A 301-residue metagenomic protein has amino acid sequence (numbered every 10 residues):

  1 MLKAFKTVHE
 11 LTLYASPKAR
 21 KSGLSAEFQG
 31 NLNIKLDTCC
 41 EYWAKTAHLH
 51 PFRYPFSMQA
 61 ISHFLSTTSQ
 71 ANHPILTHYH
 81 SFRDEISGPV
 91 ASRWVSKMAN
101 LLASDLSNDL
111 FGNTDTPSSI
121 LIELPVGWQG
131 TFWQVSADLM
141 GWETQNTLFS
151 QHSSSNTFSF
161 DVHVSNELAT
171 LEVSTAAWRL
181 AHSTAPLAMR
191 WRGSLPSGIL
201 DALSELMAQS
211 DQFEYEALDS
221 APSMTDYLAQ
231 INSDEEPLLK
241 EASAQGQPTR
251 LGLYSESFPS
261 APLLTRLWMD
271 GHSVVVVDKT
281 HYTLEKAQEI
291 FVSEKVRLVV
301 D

Functional and structural regions predicted by a protein language model:
K18-K21, N31: Polybasic, lysine-rich low-complexity intrinsically disordered segments
C39-C40: Cysteine-centered motifs
F56-I75: A short N-terminal helical cap/helix-turn-helix that marks the beginning of AMP-binding/adenylate-forming
L76-G112, S155-N156, D211-P248, G252-E256 (+1 more regions): Conserved AMP-binding/adenylate-forming core of the ANL superfamily
L101-E143, A242-H281: Conserved AMP-binding/adenylate-forming
Q134, Q145-V173, L187-S197, D234-P248 (+1 more regions): Conserved ATP-dependent adenylate/AMP-binding module captured primarily in the ANL superfamily
T170-D234: Surface-exposed beta-loop interaction hotspot
